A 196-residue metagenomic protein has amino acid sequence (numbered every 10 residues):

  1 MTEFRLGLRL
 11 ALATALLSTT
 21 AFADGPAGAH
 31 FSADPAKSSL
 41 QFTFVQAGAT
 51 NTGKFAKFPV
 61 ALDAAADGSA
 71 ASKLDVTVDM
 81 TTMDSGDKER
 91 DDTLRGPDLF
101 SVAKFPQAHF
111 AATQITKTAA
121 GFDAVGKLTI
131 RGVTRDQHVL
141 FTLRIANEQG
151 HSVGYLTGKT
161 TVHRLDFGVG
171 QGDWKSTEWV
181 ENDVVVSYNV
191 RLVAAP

Functional and structural regions predicted by a protein language model:
M1-L6: N-terminal secretory signal peptides that target proteins for export/translocation
G7-T20: Bacterial N-terminal signal peptides
F22-P196: Low-complexity, acidic/polar, glycine-enriched regions of mature
